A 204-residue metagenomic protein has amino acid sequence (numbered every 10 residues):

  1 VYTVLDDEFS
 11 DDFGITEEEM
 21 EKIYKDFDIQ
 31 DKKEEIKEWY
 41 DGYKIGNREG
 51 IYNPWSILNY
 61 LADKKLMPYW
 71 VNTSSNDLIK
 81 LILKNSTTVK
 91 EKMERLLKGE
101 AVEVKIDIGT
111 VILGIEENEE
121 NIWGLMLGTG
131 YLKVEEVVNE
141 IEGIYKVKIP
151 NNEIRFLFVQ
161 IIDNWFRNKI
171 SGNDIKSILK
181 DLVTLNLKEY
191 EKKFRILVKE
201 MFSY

Functional and structural regions predicted by a protein language model:
V1-Y204: Phosphate-binding site recognition
